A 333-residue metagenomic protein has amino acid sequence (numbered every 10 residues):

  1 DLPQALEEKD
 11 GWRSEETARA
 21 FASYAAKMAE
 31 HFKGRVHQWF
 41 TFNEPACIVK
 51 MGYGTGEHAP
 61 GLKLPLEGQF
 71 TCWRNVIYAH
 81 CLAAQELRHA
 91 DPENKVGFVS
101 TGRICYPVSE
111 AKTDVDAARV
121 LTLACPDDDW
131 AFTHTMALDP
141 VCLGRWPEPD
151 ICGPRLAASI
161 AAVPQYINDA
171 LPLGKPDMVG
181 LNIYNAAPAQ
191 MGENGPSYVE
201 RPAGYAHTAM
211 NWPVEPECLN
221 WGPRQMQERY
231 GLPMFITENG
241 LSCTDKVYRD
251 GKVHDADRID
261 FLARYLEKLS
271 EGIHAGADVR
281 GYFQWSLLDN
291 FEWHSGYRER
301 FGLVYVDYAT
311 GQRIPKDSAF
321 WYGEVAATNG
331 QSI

Functional and structural regions predicted by a protein language model:
D1-V253, D257-I333: Active-site region of glycoside hydrolase catalytic domains
